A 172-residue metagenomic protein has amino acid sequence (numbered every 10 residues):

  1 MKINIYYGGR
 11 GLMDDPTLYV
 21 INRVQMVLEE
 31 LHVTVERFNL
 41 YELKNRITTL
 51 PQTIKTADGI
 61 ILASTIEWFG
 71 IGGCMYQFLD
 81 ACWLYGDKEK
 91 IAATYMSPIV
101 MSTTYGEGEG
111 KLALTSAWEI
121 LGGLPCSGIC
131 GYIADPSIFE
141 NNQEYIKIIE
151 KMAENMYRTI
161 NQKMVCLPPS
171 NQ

Functional and structural regions predicted by a protein language model:
M1-D87, I146-Q172: N-terminal beta1-alpha1-beta2 submodule of the flavodoxin-like/Rossmannoid cofactor-binding fold
A92-E144: Short, glycine-/small-residue-rich phosphate/pyrophosphate-handling segment
